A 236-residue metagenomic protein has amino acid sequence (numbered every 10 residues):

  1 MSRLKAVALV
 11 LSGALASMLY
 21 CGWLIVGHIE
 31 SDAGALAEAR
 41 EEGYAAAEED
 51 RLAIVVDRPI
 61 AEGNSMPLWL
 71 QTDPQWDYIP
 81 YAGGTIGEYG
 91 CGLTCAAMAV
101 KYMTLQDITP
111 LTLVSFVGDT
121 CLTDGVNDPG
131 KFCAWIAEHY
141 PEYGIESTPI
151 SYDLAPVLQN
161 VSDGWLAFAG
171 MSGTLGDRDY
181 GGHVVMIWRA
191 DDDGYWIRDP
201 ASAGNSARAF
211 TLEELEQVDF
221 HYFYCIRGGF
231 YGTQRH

Functional and structural regions predicted by a protein language model:
M1-V7, Y231-H236: Short, Lys/Arg-enriched, disordered terminal segments
R3-G125: Active-site-adjacent structural segments surrounding the nucleophilic cysteine of cysteine proteases and isopeptidases
Y20-A37, V100-R235: Conserved active-site-adjacent core of cysteine acyl-enzyme catalytic domains
